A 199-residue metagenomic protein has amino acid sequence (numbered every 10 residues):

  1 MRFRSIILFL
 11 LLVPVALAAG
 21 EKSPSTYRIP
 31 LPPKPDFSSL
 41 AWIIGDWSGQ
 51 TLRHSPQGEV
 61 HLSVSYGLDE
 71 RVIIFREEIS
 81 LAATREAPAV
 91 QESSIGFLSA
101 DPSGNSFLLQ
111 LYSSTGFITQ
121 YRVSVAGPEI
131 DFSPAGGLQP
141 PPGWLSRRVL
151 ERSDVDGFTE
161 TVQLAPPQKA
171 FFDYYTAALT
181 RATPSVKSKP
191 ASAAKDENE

Functional and structural regions predicted by a protein language model:
M1-I7: Bacterial N-terminal signal peptides that target proteins for export
L11-A19: Hydrophobic h-region of N-terminal signal peptides that target proteins for export in Gram-negative bacteria
G20-E199: Hydrophobic small-molecule pocket/channel-lining residues, especially in calycin-type beta-barrels
